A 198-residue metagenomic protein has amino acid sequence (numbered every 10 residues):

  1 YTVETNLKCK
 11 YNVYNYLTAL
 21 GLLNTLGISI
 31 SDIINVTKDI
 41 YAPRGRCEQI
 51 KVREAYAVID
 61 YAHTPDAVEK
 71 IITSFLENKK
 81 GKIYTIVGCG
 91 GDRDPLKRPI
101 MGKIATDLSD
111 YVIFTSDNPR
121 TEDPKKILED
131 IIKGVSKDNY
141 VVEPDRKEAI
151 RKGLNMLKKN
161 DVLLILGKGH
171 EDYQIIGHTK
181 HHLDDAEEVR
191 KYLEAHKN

Functional and structural regions predicted by a protein language model:
T2-C9, A55-I59: Short pre-catalytic strand/loop immediately N-terminal to key active-site residues, enriched for Gly-Thr
T18-G45, Q49-N198: ATP-dependent carboxylate-amine ligase
